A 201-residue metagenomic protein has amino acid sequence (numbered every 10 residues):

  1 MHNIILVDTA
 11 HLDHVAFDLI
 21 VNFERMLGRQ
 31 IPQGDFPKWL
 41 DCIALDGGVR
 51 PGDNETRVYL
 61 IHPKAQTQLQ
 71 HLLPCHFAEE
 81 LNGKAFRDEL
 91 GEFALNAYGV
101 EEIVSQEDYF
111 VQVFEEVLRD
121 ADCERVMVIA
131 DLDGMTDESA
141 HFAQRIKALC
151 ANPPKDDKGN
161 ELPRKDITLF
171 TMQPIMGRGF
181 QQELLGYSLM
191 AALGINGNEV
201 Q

Functional and structural regions predicted by a protein language model:
H2-I4, T9-H14, M26-M127, T136 (+2 more regions): A charged nuclease-like catalytic/ligand-binding cleft shared by nucleic-acid processing domains
F17-V21, L72-C75, V111, H141-R145 (+1 more regions): Short coil/turn segments at secondary-structure boundaries
N22, M26-L27, F77-E80, C150-P153 (+1 more regions): Aromatic/acidic cage segments in peptide-binding pockets
R25, K38, H71, D88 (+2 more regions): Polar/charged alpha-helical tracts
N96, I146-Q201: Eukaryote-biased recognition of electropositive, low-complexity segments and basic polyanion/acidic-motif-binding
E116-P154, E161-D166, Q173: Internal, well-ordered interaction modules that form the hydrophobic cores of assembly/scaffold domains in eukaryotic
